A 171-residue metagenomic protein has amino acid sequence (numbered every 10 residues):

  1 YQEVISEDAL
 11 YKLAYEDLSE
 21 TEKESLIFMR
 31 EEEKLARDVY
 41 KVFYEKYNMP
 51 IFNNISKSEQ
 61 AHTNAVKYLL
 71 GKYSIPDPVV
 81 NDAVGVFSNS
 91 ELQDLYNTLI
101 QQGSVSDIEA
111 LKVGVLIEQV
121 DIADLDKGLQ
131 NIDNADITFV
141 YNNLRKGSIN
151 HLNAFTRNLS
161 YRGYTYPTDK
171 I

Functional and structural regions predicted by a protein language model:
Y1-I171: All-alpha RGS (Regulator of G-protein Signaling) helical domain and cognate RGS-like helical scaffolds
